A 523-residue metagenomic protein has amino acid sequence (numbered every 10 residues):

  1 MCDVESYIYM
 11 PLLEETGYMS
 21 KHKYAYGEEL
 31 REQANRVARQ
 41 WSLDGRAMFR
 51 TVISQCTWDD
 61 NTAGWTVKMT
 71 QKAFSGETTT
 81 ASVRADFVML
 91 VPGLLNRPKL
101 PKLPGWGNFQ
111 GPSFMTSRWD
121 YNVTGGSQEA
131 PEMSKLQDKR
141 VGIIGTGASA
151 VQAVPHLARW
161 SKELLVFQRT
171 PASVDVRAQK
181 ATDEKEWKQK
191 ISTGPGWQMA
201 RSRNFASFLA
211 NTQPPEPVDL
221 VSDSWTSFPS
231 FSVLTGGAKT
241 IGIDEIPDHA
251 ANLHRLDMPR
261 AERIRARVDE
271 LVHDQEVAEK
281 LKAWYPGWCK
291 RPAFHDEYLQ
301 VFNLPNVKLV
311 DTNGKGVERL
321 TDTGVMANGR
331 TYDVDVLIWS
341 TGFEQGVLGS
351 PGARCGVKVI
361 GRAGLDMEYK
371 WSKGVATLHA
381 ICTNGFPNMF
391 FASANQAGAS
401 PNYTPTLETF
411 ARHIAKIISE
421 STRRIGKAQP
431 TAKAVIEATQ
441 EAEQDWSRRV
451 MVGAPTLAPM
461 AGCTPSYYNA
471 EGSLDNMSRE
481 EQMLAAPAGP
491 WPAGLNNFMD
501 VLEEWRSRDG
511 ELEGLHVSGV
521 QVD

Functional and structural regions predicted by a protein language model:
M1-N108, M133-D138, T146, W160-D523: N-terminal FAD-binding dinucleotide-binding subdomain shared by FAD-dependent oxidases/monooxygenases
Q110-S113, R118: Active-site-adjacent "gating/activation" loops or surface patches in catalytic cores
S117-Q137: A short, basic/flexible loop-to-alpha-helix module at the beginning of a structural domain
A150: N-terminal Rossmann-fold NAD(P) dinucleotide-binding loop
A153-L157: Aromatic pocket-lining residues of Rossmann-like dinucleotide-binding sites
